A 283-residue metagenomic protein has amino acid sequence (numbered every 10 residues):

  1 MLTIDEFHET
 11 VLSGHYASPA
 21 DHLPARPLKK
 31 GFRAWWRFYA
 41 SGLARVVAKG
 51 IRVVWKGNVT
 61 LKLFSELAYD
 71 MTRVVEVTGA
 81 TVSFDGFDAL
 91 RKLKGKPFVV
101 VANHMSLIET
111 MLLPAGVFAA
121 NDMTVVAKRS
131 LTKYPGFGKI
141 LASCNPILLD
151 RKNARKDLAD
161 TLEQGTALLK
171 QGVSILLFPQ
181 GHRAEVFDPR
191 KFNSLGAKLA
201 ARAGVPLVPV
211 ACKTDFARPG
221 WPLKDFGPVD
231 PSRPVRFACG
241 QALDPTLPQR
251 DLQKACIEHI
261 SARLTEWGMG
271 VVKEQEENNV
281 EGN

Functional and structural regions predicted by a protein language model:
M1-P97, M111-L112: Membrane-anchoring hydrophobic helices of lipid-metabolizing enzymes
R37-W55, K94, F98-N153: Catalytic core of membrane glycerolipid acyltransferases/transacylases, capturing the structured, soluble-facing
K56-D88, A120-E163: Membrane-interfacial amphipathic helices and adjacent loop/beta segments that form the lipid-substrate binding surface
P97-V99, G172-F178: Residue-level preference for the first positions of well-ordered beta-strands
H104-S106, A154, Q180-R183, K213: Short glycine-rich anion-binding loops that position phosphate/pyrophosphate groups of nucleotides and phosphorylated
M105, E109, D157, D188-F192: Short, glycine/acidic-rich beta->alpha junctions
G116, I140, A167, K198-L199: Hydrophobic/aromatic ligand-binding patch that stacks against planar heteroaromatic rings of cofactors or nucleotides
F137-G138, S174, E185-D251: A cross-family acyltransferase "interaction/gating" segment
